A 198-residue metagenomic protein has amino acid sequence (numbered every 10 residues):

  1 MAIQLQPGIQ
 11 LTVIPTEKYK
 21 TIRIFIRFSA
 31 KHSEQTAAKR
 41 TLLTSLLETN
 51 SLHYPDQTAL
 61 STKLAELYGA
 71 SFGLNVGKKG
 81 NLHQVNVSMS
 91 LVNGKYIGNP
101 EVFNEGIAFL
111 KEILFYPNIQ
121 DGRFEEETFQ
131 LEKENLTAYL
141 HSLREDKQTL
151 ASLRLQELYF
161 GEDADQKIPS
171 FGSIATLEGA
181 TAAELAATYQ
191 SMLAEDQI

Functional and structural regions predicted by a protein language model:
M1-L67, S173, A186-I198: His/Glu-rich zincin catalytic helix
I14, K20-H32, T58-E112, T149-G172 (+1 more regions): M16 family metallopeptidases and their MPP-like homologs
S33-T36, H53, Q57, N99-F103 (+4 more regions): Solvent-exposed, acidic/flexible segments
L46-T49, L67, E112-P117, N135 (+1 more regions): Structured segments of extracytoplasmic/periplasmic soluble domains in secreted or envelope-associated proteins
N50-H53, K95-I97, Y116-E125: Short, polar/flexible loop-turn hinges at active-site or ligand-entry regions and domain interfaces
S61, Y116-L140: Acidic/histidine-enriched alpha-helical segments
S71-N75, P117, A187: Short, charged beta->alpha transition segments
A138-L193: Scaffold signal of the M16-like zinc-metallopeptidase fold and its non-catalytic homologs
